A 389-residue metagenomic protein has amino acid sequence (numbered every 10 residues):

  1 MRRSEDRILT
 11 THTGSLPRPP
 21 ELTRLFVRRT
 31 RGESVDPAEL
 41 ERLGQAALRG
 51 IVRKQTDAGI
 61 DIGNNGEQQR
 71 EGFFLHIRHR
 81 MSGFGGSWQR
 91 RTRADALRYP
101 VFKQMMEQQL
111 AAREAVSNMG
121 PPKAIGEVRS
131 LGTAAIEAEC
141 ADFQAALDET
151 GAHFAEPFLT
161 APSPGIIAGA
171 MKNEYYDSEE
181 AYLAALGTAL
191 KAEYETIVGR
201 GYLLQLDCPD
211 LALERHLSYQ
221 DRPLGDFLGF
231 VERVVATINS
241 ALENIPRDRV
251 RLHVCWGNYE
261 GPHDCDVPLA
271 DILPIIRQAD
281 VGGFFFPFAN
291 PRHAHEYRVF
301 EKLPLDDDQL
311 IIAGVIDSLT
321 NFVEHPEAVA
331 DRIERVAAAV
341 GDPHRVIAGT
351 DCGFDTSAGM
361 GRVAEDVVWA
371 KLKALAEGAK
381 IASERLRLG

Functional and structural regions predicted by a protein language model:
M1-G389: Domain-level signal for soluble alpha/beta catalytic cores
